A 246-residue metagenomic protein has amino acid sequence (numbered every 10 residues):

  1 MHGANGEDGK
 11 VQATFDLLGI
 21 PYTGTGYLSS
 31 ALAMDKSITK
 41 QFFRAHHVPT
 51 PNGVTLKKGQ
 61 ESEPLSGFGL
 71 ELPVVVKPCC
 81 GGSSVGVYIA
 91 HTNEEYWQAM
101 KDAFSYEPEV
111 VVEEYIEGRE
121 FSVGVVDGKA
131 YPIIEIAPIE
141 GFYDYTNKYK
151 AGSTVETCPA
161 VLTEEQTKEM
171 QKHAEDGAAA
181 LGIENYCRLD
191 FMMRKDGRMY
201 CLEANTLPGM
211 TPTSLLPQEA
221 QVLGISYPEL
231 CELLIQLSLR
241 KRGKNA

Functional and structural regions predicted by a protein language model:
M1-N52: Conserved N-proximal alpha/beta basic substrate-recognition cap immediately N-terminal to, or forming the N-lobe
G3, I139, N205-E219: Glycine-rich phosphate/pyrophosphate-binding beta-alpha loops
G9-D16, F142-K150, T206: Short, flexible, mixed-charge acidic loops at enzyme active sites
L32-R119: Active-site nucleotide/adenylate-binding loops and adjacent lid/helix of ATP-dependent enzymes
H91-K172, M193-Y200: Phosphate-binding site of ATP-dependent enzymes
E114, V125, A179-M210, A220: Conserved metal-phosphate-binding beta-hairpin within the catalytic cores of diverse ATP-dependent phosphoryl-transfer
E135-C187, Q218-A246: Active-site "cap" helix and flanking loop/linker of ATP-utilizing ligase/carboxylase catalytic domains
